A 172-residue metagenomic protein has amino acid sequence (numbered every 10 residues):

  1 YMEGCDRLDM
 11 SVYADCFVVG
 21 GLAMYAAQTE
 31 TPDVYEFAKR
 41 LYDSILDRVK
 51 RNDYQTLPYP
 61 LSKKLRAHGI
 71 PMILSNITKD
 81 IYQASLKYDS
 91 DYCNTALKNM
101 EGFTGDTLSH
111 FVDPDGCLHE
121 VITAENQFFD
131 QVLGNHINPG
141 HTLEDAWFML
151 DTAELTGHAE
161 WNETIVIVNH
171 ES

Functional and structural regions predicted by a protein language model:
Y1-S172: Glycan-recognition and catalytic cores of secretory/periplasmic carbohydrate-active enzymes
